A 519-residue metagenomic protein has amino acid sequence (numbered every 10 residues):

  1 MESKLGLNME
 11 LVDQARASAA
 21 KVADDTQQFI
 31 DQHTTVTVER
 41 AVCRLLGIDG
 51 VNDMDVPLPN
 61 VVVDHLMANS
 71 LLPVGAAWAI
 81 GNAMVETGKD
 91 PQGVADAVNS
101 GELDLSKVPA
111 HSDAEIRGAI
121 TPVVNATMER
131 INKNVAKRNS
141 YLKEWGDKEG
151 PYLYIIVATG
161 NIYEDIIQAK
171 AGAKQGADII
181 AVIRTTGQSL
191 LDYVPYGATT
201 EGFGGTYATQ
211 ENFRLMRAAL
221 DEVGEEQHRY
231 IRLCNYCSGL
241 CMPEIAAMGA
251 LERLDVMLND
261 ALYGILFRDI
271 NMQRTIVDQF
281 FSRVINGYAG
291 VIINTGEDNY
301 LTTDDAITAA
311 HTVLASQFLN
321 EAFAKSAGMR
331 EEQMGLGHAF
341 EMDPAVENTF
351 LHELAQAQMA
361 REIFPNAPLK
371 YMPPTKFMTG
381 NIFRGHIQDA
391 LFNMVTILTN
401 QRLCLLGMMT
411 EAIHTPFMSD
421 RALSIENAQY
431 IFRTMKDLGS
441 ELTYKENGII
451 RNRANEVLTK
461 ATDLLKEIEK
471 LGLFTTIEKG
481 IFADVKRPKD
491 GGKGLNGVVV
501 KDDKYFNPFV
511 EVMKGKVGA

Functional and structural regions predicted by a protein language model:
M1-Y163, A171-G176, R184-N212, G239-I245 (+5 more regions): Long, compositionally biased, glycine/small-hydrophobic-enriched stretches that function as flexible linkers, tethers
K143-E144, V194-R232, I276-I293, F350-A367 (+2 more regions): Alpha-helix-loop-beta-strand connector modules within alpha/beta enzyme cores
P151-A158, I179-I183, R229-C237, V256-A261 (+4 more regions): Hydrophobic faces of well-ordered beta-strands that scaffold small-molecule active sites in alpha/beta enzyme cores
I156-I162, E347, G380-G385: Short, glycine-rich nucleotide/cofactor-binding loops
Y163-K170, L240-R253, T308-A309, F383-I397: Catalytic cores of alpha/beta
D178-S189, E252-D269, N320-E321, F392-T415: Glycine-rich phosphate-binding active-site loops on the catalytic face of alpha/beta enzymes
G202-R330: Conserved, well-structured core segments that form the ligand-binding/active-site neighborhood of functional domains
Q356-D420, L438-G448: Hydrophobic alpha-helical bundle architecture
